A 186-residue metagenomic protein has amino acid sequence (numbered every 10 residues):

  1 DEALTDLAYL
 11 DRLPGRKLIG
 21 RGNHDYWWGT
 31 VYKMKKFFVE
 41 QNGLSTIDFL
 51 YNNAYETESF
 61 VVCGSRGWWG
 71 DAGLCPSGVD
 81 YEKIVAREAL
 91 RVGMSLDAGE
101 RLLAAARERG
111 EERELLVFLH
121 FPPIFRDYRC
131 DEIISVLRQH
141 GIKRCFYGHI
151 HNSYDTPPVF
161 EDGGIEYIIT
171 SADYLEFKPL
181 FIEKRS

Functional and structural regions predicted by a protein language model:
D1-R16, Y26, R91-D97, R109-E112 (+1 more regions): N-terminal active-site segment of His-dependent metallophosphoesterases
D1-T57, R129-I142, G164-I165, T170-S171: Core catalytic region of metal-dependent phosphoesterases/phosphodiesterases, especially metallo-beta-lactamase-like
D6-D11, F37, S95-A105, S135 (+3 more regions): Catalytic phosphate/metal-binding cores of nucleic-acid and nucleotide-processing enzymes, i.e., regions that mediate
G22-N23, H120, G148-H149: Active-site glycine-centered loops adjacent to acidic/histidine catalytic or metal-binding residues that shape
D25-Y26, G67-G70, P122-I124, N152 (+1 more regions): Short, solvent-exposed loop/turn segments at secondary-structure junctions
T30-Y128, V136: Conserved catalytic scaffold of divalent metal-dependent phosphoesterases
E56, Q139-H140, S153-S186: Binuclear metal-dependent phosphoesterase catalytic core
